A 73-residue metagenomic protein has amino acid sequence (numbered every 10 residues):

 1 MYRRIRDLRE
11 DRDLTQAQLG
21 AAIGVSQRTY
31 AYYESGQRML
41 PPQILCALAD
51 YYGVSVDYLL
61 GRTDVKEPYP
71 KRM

Functional and structural regions predicted by a protein language model:
M1-D11: A short, Lys/Arg-rich alpha-helix, primarily the initiator
R4, T15, P41-I44, S55: Residues that mark the N-terminal boundary/hinge immediately upstream of a DNA-recognition element
D13-Y32, A47: Short alpha-helical DNA-recognition segment
G24, Q43-Y58: DNA major-groove recognition helix of helix-turn-helix/homeodomain DNA-binding modules
E34, Y52, L60-T63: DNA major-groove recognition helix of helix-turn-helix
L60-M73: Short, charged recognition helix plus adjacent turn of helix-turn-helix-like nucleic-acid-binding domains
